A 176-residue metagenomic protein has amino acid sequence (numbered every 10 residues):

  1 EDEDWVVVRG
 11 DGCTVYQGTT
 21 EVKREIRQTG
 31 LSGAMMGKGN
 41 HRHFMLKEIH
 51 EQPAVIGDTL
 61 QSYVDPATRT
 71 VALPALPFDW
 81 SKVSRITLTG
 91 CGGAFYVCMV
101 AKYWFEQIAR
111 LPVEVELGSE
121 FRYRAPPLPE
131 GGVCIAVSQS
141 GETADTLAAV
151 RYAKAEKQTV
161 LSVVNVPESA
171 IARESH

Functional and structural regions predicted by a protein language model:
E1-S81, A94, E106-I108, Y123-P127: N-terminal segments that mediate ammonia production and transfer in glutamine-dependent amidotransferase systems
S81-S175: Glycine-rich phosphate-binding loops that contact phosphosugars or nucleotide phosphates
